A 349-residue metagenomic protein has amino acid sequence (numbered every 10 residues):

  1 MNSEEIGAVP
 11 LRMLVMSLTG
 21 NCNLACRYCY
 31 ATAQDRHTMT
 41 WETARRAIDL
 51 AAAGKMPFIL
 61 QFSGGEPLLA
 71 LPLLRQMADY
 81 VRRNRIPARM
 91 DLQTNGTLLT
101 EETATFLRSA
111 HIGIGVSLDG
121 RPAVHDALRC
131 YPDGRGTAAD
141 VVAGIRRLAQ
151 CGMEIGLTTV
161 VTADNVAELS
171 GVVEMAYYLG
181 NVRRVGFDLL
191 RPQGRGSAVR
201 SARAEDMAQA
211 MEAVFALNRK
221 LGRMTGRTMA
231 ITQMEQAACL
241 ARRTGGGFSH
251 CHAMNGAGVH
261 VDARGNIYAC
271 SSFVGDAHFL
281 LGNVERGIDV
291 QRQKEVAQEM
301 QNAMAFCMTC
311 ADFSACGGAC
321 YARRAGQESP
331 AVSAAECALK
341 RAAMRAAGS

Functional and structural regions predicted by a protein language model:
M1-V15, A53-G54: N-terminal [4Fe-4S]-dependent radical SAM core
A8-E42: Canonical Radical SAM [4Fe-4S] cluster-binding loop centered on the CxxxCxxC motif and its immediate flanking residues
T32-R36, A127-R135, R200-R203, A325-G326: Short glycine-enriched, charge-decorated loop/helix-capping segments at active-site entrances that position
A44-S63, A70-L190: Radical SAM/AdoMet-radical enzyme domain recognition
P132-V142, R146-H250, M254: Radical SAM enzyme [4Fe-4S]-AdoMet core and its adjacent flexible, acidic and glycine-rich loops/tails across
D262: Short, acidic, Ser/Thr-enriched surface-loop or helix-capping motifs
N266, S272-S349: Flexible mid-to-C-terminal extensions adjoining Fe-S/redox cofactors in radical SAM and related proteins
